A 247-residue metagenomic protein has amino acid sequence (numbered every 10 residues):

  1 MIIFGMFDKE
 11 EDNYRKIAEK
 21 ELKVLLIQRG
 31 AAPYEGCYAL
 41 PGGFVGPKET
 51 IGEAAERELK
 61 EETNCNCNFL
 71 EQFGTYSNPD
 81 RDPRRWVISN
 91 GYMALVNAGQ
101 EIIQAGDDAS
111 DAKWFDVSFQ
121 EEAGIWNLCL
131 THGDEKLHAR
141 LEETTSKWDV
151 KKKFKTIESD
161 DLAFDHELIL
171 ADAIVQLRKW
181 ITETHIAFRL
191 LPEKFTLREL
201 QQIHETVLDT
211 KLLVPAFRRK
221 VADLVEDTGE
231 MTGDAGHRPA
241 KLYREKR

Functional and structural regions predicted by a protein language model:
M1-A39, G52, C67: N-terminal strand-loop-strand
F4, L95-N97, K246: Solvent-exposed residues in well-ordered beta-strands and their adjoining turns, especially edge/terminal strands
K20, I88-N90, P239: Residues that flank catalytic or metal-binding motifs in active/ligand-binding sites
V45-F69, G74-A187, T232-G233: Unchanged
L191-H204: Short acidic, hydrophobic short linear motifs in intrinsically disordered regions
V207-G229: Charge-enriched amphipathic alpha-helical scaffolds
V225-R247: Long, intrinsically disordered, low-complexity Ser/Thr/Pro-rich regulatory/activation regions of nuclear proteins
